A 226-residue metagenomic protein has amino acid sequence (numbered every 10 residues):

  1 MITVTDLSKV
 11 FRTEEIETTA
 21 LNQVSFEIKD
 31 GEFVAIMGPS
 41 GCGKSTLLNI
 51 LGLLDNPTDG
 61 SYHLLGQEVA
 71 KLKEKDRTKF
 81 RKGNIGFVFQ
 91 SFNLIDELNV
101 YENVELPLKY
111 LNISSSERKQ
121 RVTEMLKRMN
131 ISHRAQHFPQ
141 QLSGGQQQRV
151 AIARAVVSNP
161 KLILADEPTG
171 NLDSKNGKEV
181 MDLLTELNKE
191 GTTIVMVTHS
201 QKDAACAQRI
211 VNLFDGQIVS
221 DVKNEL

Functional and structural regions predicted by a protein language model:
I2-L213: ABC family nucleotide-binding domain
I210-V222: H-loop (His-switch) and adjacent beta-strand-loop-beta switch element of ABC-type ATPase nucleotide-binding domains
E225-L226: A short acidic/small-residue loop/turn micro-motif
